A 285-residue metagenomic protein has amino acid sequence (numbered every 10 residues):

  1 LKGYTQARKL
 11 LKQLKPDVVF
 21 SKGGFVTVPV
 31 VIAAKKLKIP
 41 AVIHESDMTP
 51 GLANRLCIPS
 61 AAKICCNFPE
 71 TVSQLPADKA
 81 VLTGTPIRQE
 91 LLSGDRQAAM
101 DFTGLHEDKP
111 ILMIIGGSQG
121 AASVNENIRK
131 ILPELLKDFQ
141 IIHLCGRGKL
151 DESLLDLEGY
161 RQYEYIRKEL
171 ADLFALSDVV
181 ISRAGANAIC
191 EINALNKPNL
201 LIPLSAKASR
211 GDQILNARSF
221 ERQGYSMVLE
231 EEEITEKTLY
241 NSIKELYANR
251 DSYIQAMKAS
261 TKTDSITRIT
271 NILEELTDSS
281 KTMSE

Functional and structural regions predicted by a protein language model:
L1-V18, K36: An amphipathic, basic-hydrophobic alpha-helix
P16-L37: An aromatic- and histidine-rich active-site surface loop
P16-V18, Y163, A175-C190, K197-P198: Acidic donor-binding loop of glycosyltransferase active sites
K35-Q97, L105: Active-site-proximal region of nucleotide-activated glycan assembly enzymes, centered on histidine/acidic-rich loops
I39-P40, D178-V179, N196-L204, Y225: Structural loop-to-beta junction motif characteristic of Rossmann-like glycosyltransferase folds
R96-A98, L105-V180, I214-A217, R222 (+1 more regions): Donor-nucleotide binding loops and adjacent catalytic segments primarily of GT-B fold Leloir glycosyltransferases
E245, T263-E285: C-terminal alpha-helical cap of glycosyltransferases
D251-T263: A short, well-ordered alpha-helix in the C-terminal region of glycosyltransferases
